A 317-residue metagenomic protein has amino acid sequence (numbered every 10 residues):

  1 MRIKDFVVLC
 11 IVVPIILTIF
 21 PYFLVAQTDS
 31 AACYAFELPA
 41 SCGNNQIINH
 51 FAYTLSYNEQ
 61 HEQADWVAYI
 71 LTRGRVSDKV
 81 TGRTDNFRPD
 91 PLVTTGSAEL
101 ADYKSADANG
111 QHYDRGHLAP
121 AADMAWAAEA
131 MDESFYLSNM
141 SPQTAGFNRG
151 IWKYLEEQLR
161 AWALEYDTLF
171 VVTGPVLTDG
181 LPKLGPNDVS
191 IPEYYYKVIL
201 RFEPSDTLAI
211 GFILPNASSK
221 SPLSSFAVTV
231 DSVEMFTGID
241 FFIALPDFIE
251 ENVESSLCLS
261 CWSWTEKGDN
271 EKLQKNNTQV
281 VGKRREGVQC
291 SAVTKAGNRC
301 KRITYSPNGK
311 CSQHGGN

Functional and structural regions predicted by a protein language model:
R2-E286: Domain-level detector for secreted/extracellular nuclease and nuclease-toxin modules, and for the ENPP-like C-terminal
K267-N317: Intrinsically disordered, low-complexity regulatory regions of eukaryotic proteins
